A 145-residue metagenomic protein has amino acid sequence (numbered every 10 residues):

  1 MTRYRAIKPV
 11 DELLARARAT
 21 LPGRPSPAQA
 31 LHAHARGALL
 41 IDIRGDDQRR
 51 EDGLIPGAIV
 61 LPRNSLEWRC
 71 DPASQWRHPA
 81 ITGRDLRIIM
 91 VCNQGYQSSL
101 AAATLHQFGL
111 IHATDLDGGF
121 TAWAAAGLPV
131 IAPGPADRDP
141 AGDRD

Functional and structural regions predicted by a protein language model:
M1-L39, D46-R87, Y96-D145: Rhodanese-like catalytic fold shared by cysteine-dependent sulfurtransferases and DSP/PTP-type phosphatases
V91: Short, surface-exposed ligand- or partner-binding patches at beta-edge/loop junctions that are enriched in aromatics
